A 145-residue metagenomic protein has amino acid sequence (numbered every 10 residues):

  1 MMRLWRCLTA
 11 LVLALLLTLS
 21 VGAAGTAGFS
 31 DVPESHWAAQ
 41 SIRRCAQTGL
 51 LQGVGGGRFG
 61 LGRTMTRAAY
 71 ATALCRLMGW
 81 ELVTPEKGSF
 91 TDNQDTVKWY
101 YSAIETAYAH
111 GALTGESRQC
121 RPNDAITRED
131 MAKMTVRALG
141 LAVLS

Functional and structural regions predicted by a protein language model:
M2-L11, L15-A39, Q47, Q52-Y101 (+1 more regions): Feature responds to low-complexity, polar/acidic, surface-exposed segments characteristic of secreted/exported proteins
